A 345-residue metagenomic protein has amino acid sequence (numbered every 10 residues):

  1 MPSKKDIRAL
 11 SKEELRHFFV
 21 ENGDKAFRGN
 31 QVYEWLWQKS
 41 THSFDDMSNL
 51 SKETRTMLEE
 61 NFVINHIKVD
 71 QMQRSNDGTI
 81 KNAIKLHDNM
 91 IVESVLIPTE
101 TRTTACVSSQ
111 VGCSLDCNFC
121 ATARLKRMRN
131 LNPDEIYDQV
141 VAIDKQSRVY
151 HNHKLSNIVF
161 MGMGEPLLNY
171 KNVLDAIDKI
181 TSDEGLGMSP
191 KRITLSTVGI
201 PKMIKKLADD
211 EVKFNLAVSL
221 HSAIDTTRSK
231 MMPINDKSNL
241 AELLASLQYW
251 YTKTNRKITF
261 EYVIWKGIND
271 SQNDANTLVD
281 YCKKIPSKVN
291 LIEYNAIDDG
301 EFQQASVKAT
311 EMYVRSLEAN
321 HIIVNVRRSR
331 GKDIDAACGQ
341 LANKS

Functional and structural regions predicted by a protein language model:
M1-I91, Q248-K257, I264-S345: Auxiliary Fe-S-binding modules of radical SAM enzymes
S75, S108-S109, S196, S219: Short linear Ser/Thr-Pro motifs
I80, V92, T103-V107, L115 (+1 more regions): Generic beta-strand structural signal
M90, P98-E100, V198-K202: Short beta->alpha connector loops
L96-I97, N172: Residue-level structural signal for beta-strand termini and adjacent loop
P98-V141: Canonical Radical SAM [4Fe-4S] cluster-binding loop centered on the CxxxCxxC motif and its immediate flanking residues
D144-N320, N325: Conserved AdoMet/S-adenosylmethionine-binding subsite of the radical SAM
